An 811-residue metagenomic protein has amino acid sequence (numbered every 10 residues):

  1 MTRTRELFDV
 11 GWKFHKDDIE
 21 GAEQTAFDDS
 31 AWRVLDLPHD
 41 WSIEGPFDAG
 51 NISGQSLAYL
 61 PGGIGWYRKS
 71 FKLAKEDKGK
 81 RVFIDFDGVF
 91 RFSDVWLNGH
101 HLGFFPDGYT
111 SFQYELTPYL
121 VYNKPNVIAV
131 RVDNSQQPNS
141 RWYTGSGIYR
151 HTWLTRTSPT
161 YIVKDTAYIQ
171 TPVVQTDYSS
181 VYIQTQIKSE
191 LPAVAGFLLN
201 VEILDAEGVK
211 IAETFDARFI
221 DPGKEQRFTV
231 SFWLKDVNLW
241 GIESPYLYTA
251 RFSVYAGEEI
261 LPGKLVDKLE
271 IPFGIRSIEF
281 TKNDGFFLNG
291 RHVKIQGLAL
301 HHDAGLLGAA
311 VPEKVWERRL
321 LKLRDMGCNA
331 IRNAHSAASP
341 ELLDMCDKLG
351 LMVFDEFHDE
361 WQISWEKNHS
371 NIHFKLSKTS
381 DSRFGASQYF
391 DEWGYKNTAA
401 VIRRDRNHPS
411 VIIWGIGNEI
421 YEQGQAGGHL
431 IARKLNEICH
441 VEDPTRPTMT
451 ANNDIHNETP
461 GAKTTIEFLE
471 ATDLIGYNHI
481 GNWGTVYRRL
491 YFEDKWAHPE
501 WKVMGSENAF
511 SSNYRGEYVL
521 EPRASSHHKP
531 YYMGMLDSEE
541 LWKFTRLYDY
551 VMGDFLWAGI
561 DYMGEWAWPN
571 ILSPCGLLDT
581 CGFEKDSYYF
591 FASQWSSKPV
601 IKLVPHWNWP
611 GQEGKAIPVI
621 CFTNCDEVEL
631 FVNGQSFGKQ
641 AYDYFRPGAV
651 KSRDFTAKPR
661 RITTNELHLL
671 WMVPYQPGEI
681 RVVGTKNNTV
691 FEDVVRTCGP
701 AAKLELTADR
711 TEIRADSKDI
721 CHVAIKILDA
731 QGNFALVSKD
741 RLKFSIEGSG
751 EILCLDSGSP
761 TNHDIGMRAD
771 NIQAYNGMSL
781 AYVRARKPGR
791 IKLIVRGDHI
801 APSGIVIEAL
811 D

Functional and structural regions predicted by a protein language model:
T4-D18, E44, L57, G62-D165 (+6 more regions): Accessory beta-strand-rich segments of carbohydrate-active enzymes
E6-L7, G11-E23, D36-L37, S42 (+10 more regions): Substrate-binding clefts and catalytic carboxylate motifs of secreted carbohydrate-active enzymes
T25-D28, A195-N200, I242-T249, N624 (+4 more regions): Short flexible loop/turn segments that cap and initiate beta-strands
F105-G108, L120-Y122, R218-Q226, R661-T664 (+1 more regions): Short proline/glycine- and polar residue-rich coil/turn motifs
P106-Y119, Q137-P138, W142, L191-P192 (+7 more regions): Active-site mouth of glycoside hydrolases
L116-P118, V230-L239, L669-Y675, D770-K787: Short, hydrophobic beta-strand segments
V121-N123, Q186-T281, W671-P677, K686 (+2 more regions): Extended acidic/polar, glycine-enriched regions that form or flank non-catalytic beta-rich accessory modules
I183-I187, F252-S253, V619-T623, V683 (+3 more regions): Beta-strand-rich structural segments
